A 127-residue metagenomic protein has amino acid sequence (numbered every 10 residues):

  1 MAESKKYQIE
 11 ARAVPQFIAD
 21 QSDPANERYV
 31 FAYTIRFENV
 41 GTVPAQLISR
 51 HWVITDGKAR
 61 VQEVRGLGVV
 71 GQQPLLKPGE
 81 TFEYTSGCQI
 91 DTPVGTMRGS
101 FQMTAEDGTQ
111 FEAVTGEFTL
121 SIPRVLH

Functional and structural regions predicted by a protein language model:
M1-R28: Low-complexity, acidic Ser/Thr/Pro/Gly-rich terminal tails and inter-domain linkers that flank the onset of structured
A2-S4, Q89-H127: Terminal connector regions
Q8, T42, A59, G108-Q110: Detector for glycine-centered tight turns/loop "hinges" at secondary-structure junctions
R28-T34, R98: Short, solvent-exposed loop/turn segments enriched in Ser/Thr/Gly
F37-G41: Asparagine-centered strand-capping/turn motif at beta-strand->loop junctions
V43-Q62, M103: Short acidic, flexible loop segments centered on an aromatic residue
D56-A59, G71-T81, L120-H127: Short, surface-exposed linear segments at secondary-structure transitions and domain or protein termini
Q62-V94: Intrinsically disordered, low-complexity Pro/Gly/Ser/Thr-rich segments with frequent PxxP/GP/PP motifs and embedded
